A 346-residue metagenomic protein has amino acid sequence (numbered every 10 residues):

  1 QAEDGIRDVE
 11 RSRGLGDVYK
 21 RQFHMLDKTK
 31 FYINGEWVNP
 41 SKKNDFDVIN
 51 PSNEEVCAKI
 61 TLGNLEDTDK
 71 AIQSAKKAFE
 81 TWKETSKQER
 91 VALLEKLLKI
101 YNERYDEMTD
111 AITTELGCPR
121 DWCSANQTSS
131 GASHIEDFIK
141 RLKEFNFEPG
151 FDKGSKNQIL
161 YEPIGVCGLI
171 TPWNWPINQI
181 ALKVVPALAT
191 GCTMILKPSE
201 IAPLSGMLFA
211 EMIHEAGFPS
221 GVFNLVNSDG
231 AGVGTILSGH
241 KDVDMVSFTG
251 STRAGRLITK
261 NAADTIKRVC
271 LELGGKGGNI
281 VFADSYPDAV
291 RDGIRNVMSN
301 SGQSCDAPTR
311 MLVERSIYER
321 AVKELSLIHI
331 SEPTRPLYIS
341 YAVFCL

Functional and structural regions predicted by a protein language model:
Q1-Q22, I328-L346: Single conserved hydrophobic/aromatic residue that forms the stacking wall/gate of nucleotide- or nucleobase-binding
R21-S155: N-terminal Rossmann-like NAD(P)+-binding subdomain of aldehyde/semialdehyde dehydrogenases
E54, R90, I112, I135 (+6 more regions): Residue-level signal for inorganic ion chemistry
C57-G63, A78-E84, L169, N279-V281 (+2 more regions): Short, well-ordered beta-strand elements within core beta-sheets of diverse protein domains
K96-E107, L208, M212-F218, V290-R291 (+1 more regions): Generic non-transmembrane alpha-helical segments
N146-D288: Rossmann-like NAD(P) dinucleotide-binding subdomain of oxidoreductase/dehydrogenase enzymes
G239, R253-S331, R335, S340: ALDH superfamily catalytic-core signature
